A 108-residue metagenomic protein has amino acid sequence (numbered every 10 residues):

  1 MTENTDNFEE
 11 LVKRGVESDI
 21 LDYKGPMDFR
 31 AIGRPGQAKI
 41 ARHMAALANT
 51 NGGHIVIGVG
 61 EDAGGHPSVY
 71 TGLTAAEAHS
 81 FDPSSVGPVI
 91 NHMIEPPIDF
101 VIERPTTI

Functional and structural regions predicted by a protein language model:
M1-I108: Conserved N-terminal catalytic/coupling substructures associated with nucleotide/phosphate chemistry
